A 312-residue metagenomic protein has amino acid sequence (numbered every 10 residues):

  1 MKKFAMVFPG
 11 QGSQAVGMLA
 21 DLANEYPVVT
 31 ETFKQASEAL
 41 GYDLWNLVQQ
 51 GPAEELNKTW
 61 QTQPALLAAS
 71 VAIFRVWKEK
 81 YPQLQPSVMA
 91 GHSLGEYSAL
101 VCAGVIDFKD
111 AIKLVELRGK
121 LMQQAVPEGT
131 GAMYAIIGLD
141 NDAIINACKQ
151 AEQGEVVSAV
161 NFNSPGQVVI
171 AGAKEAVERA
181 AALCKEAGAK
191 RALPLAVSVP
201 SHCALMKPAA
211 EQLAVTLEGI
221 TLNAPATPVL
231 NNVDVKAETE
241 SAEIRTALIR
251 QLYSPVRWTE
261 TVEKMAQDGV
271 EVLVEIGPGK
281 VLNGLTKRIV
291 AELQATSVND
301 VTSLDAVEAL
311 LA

Functional and structural regions predicted by a protein language model:
K2-I144, V272-T302: FabD-like malonyl-/acyl-CoA
Q11-S13, A103-Y253: Alpha/beta catalytic cores of group-transfer enzymes, especially the acyltransferase/condensing modules of polyketide
A23-N24, Q150-E152, K185-A187, R288-A291 (+1 more regions): Short, solvent-exposed amphipathic alpha-helical segments in soluble enzyme and RNA/protein-processing domains
T62-P64, P200, P255: Glycine-rich phosphate/pyrophosphate-binding beta-alpha loops
K185, A266-G269: Non-catalytic positions within long, well-ordered alpha-helices that form the structural scaffold/packing of enzyme
L195-S198, A266, N299: Short glycine-rich catalytic loops that host catalytic nucleophiles or stabilize transition states across multiple
D234, Q294-A312: Short, flexible loop segments at boundaries between secondary-structure elements
T259-E263: Short hydrophobic/charged patches on amphipathic alpha-helices used for structural packing and interfaces
